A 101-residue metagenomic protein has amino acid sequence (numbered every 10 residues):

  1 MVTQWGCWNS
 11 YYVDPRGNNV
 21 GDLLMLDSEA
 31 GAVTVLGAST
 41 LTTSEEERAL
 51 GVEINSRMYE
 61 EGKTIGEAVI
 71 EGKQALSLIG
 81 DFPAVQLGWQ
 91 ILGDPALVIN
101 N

Functional and structural regions predicted by a protein language model:
M1-I54: Catalytic cores of nucleophile-dependent amide-cleaving enzymes
S44-N101: Caspase-like cysteine protease fold
